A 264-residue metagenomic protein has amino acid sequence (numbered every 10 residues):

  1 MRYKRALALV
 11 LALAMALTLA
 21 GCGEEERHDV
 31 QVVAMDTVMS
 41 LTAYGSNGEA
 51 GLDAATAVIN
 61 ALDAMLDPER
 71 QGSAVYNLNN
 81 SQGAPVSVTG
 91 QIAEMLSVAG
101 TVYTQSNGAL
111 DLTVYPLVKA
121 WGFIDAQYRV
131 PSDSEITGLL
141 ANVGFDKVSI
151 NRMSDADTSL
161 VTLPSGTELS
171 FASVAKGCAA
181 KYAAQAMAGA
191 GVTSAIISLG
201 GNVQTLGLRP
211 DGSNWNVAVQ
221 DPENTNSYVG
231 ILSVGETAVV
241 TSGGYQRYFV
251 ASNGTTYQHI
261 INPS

Functional and structural regions predicted by a protein language model:
R2-S264: Mature catalytic core of soluble alpha/beta enzymes
